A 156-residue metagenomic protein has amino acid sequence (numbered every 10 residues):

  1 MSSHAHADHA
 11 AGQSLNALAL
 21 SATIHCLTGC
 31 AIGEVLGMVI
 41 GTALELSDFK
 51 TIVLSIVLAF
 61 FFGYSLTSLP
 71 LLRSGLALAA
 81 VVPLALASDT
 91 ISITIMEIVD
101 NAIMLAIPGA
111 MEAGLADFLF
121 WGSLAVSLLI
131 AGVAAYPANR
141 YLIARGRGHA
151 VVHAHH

Functional and structural regions predicted by a protein language model:
M1-H156: Alpha-helical membrane segments of multi-pass proteins
